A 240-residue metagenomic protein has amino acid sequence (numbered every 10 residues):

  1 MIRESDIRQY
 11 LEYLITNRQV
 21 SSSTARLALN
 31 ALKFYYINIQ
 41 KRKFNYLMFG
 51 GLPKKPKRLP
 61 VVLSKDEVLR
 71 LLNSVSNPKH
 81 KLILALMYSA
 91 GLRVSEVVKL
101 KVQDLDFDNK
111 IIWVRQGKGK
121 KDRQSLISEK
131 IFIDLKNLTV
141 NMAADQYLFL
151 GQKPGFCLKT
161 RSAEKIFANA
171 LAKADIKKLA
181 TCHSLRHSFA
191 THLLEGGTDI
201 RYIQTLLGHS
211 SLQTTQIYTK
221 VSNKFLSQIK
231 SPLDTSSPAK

Functional and structural regions predicted by a protein language model:
M1-K240: Conserved catalytic core of the tyrosine transesterase superfamily
